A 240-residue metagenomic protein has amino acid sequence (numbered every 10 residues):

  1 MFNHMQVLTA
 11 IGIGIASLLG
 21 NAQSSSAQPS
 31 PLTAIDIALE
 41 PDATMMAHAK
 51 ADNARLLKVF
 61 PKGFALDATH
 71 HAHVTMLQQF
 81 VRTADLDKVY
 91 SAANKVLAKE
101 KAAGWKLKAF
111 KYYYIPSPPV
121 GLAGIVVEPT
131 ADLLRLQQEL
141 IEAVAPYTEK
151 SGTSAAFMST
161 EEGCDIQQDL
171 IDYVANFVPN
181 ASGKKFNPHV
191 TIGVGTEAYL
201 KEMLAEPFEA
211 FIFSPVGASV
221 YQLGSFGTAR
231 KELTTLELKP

Functional and structural regions predicted by a protein language model:
M1-I11: Bacterial N-terminal signal peptides that target proteins for export
M1-N3, G20, S25: Intrinsic low-complexity/disordered segments
T9-G20: Bacterial N-terminal signal peptides
S24-S117, T130-S219, L223-P240: Basic, often amphipathic N-terminal segments
I125-P129: A short, structured beta-strand-centered segment in the mid-to-C-terminal lobe of catalytic cores from group-transfer
